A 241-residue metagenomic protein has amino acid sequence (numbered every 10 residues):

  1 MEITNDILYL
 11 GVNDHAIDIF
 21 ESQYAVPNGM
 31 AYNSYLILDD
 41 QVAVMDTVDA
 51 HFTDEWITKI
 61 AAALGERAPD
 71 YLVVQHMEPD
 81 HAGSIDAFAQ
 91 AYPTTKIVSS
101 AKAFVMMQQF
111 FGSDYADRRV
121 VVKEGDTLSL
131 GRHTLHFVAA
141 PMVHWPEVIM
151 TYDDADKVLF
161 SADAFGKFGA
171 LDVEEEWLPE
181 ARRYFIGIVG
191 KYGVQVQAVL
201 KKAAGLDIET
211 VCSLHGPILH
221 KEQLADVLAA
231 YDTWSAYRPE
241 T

Functional and structural regions predicted by a protein language model:
E2-I60, L64, M150-D153, K157-S161: Conserved beta-strand hairpin/beta-sheet module of binuclear metal-dependent hydrolase folds, prominently
E2-N5, S99-V148, Y192-L200, A204: Metallo-beta-lactamase
F20-A25, V48-H51, V74-H76, L135-P141 (+1 more regions): Short, flexible loop segments at the rims of nucleotide/cofactor-binding pockets, characterized by
D40, H51-V98: Active-site metal-binding motif and surrounding structural segment of the metallo-beta-lactamase
M45-T47, P69-M77, I97-S100, L159-A162 (+1 more regions): Active-site neighborhood of phospho(di)ester-bond hydrolases with catalytic His/Asp-centered motifs
D49-A50, P79, G166, I218: Short, glycine/acidic-enriched loop or turn micro-motifs at the edges of active sites
T134-K221: Metallo-beta-lactamase
H215-E240: Terminal amphipathic helices with adjacent charged low-complexity linkers/tails
